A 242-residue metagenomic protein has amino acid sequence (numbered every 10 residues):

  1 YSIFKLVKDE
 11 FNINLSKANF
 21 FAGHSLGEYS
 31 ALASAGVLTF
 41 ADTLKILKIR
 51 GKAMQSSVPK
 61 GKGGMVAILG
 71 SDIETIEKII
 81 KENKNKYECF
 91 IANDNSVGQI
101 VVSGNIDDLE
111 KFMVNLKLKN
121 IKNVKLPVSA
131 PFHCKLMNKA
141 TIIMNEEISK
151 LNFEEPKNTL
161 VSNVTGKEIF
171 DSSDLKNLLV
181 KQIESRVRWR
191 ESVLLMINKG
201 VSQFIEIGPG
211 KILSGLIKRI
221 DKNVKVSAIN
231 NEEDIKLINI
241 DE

Functional and structural regions predicted by a protein language model:
Y1-A18, S149-E242: Acyltransferase/transacylase module recognition
Y1-K78, L126, Q203-E233: FabD-like malonyl-/acyl-CoA
S16, S34-E184: Alpha/beta catalytic cores of group-transfer enzymes, especially the acyltransferase/condensing modules of polyketide
